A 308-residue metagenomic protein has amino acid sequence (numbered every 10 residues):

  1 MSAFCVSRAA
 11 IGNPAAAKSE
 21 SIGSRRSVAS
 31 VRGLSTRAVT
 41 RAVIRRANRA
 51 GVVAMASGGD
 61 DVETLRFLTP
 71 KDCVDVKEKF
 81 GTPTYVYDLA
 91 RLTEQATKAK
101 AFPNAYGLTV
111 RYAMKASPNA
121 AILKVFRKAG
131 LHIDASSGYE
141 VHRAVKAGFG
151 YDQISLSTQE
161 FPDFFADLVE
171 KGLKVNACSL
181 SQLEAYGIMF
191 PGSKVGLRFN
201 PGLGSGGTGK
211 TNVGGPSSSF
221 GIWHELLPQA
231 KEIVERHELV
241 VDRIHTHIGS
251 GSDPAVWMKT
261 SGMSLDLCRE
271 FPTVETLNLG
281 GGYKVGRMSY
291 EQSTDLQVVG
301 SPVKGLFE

Functional and structural regions predicted by a protein language model:
M1-T40: N-terminal chloroplast transit peptides
I44-S193, E232, R236-V241, R269 (+1 more regions): A charged N-terminal "starter" segment
G81-T84, Y151, A166-K174, G209-I222 (+1 more regions): Glycine-rich tight-turn/loop motif centered on a GG-T
A113, G196-N200, H245-H247, N278-G280: Short beta-strand segments
N119-I122, E140-H142, P162-F165, P201-S217 (+2 more regions): Conserved radical SAM core fold
L123, V145-K146, A166-E170, Y186-F190 (+3 more regions): Short acidic, glycine/serine/threonine-rich loops at helix termini
L173-A185, G214-E225, G249-G262, S293-T294 (+1 more regions): Active-site glycine- and acidic-residue-rich loops that bind and position anionic ligands or nucleotide-like cofactors
S250-E308: C-terminal active-site-proximal or functional interface alpha/beta core segments in diverse enzymes
